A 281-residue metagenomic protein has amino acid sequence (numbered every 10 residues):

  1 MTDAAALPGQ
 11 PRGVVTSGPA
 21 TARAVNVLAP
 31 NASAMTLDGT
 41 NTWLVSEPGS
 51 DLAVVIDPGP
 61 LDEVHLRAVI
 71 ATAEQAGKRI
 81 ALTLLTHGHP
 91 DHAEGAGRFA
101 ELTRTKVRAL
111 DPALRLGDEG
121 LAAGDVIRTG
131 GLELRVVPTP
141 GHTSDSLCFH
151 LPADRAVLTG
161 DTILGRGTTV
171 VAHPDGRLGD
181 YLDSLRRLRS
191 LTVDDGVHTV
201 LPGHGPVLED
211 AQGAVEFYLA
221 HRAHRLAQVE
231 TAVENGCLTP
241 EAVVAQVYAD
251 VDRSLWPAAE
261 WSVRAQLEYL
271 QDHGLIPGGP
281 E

Functional and structural regions predicted by a protein language model:
M1-G9, L114-G117, H142: Glycine/proline-rich low-complexity segments that form flexible loops, beta-turns, and polyproline
Q10-P11, V15-E74, C148-G160, G165: Conserved beta-strand hairpin/beta-sheet module of binuclear metal-dependent hydrolase folds, prominently
A22, K78, D195: Structured loop/turn residues at beta-strand edges in well-structured enzyme cores
S33-G39, P58-R135, R155: Active-site HxH/HxHxD metal-binding segment of metal-dependent hydrolases
D51-V55, P60-D62, E133-T231: Metallo-beta-lactamase
A68-A71, R98, R187, Q228 (+1 more regions): Alpha-helical elements of Rossmann-like donor-binding domains used by nucleotide-donor carbohydrate transfer enzymes
T86-H92, H142, H204, Q266: Histidine-centered divalent metal-coordination motifs
T231-E281: C-terminal regulatory/interaction regions
